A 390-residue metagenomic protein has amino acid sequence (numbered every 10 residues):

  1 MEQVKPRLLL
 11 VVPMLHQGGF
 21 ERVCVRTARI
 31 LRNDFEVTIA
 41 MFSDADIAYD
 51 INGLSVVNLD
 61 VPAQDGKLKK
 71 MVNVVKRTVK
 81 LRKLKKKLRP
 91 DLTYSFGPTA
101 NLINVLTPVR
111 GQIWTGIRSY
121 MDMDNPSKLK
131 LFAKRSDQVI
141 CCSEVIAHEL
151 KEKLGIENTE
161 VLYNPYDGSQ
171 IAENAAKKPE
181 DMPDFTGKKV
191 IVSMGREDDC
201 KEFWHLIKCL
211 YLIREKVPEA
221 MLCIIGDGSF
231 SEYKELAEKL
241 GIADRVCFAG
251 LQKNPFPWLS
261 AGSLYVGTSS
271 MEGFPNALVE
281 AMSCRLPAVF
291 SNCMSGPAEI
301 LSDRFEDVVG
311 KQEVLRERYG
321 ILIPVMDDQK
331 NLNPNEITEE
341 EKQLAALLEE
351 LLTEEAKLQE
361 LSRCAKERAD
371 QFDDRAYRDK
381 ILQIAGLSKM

Functional and structural regions predicted by a protein language model:
K5, L10-G18, R22-V72: N-terminal strand-loop element at the rim of the active site of nucleotide-sugar-dependent glycosyltransferases
E21-R26, K189, S193-L212, S231: A conserved mid-protein helix/loop that constitutes part of the nucleotide-sugar donor-binding site
L68, K85, Q112-E144: A conserved, positively charged/aromatic
R77, Y94-N101, I117: Short His-centered aromatic/hydrophobic patch
D137-I171, E235: A short, active-site helix/loop in glycosyltransferases that binds the activated sugar's phosphate group
G226, E232, A243-L251, W258: Active-site donor-binding acidic/aromatic loop of nucleotide-activated sugar and phosphosugar transferases involved
L251, S270, C293: Aromatic "clamp/platform" in nucleotide-sugar-dependent glycosyltransferases that forms part of the donor/acceptor
S260-G273, L286-P287: Acidic donor-binding loop of glycosyltransferase active sites
